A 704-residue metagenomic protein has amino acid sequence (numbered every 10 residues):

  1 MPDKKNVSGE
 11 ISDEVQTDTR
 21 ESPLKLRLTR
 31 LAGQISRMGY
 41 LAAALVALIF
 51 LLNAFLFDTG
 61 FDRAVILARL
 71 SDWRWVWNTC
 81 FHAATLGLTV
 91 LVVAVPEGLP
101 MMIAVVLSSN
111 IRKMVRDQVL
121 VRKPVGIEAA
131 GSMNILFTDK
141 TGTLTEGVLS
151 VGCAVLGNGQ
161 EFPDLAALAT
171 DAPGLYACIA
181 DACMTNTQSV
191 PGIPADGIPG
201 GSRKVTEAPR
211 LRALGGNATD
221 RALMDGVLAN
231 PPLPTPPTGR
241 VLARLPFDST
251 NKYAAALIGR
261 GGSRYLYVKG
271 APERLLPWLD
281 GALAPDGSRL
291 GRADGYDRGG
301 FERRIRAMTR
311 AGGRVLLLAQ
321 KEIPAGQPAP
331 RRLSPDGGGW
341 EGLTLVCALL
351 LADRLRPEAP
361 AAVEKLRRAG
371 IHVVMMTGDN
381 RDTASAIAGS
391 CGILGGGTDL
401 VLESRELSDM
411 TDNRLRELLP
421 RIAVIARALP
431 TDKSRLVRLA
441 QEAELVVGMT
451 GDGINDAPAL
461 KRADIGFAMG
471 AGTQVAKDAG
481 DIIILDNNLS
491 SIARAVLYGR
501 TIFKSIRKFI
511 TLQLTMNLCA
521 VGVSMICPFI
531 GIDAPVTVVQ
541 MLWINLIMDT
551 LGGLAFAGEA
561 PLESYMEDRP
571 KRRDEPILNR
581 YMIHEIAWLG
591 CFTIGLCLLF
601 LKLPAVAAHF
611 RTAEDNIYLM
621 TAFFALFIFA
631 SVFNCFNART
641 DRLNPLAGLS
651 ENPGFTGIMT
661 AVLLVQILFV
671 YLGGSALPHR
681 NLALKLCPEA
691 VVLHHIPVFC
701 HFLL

Functional and structural regions predicted by a protein language model:
M1-P570, E575-L578, F624, D641-L704: Conserved cytosolic headpiece of P-type ATPases
M516-A520, E585-C597: Core segments of transmembrane alpha-helices that mediate helix-helix packing or line hydrophobic substrate/ligand
P528-T537, L601-Y618: Helix-coil boundary and interhelical linker segments in multi-pass alpha-helical membrane proteins
M548, T593-G595, Y618-C635: Generic alpha-helical transmembrane segments
P570-F592, A613-T621: Membrane-water interface at loop-to-transmembrane-helix junctions
C591-V606, Q666-H679: Alpha-helical transmembrane segments and their membrane-interface junctions in multi-pass membrane proteins
